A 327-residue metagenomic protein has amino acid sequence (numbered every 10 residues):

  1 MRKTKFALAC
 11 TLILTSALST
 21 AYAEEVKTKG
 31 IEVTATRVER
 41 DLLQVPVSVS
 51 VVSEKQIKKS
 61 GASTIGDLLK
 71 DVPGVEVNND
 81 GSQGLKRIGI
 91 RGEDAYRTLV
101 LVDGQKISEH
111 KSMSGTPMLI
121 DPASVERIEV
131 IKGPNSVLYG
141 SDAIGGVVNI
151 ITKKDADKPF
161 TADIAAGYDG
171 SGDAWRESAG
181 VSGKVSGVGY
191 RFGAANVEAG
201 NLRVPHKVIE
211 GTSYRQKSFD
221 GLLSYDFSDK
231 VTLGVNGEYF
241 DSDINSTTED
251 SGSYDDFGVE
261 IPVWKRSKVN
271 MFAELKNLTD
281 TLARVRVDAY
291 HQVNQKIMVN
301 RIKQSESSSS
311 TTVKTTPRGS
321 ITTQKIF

Functional and structural regions predicted by a protein language model:
M1-V72, S182, D229: N-terminal Sec signal peptide and the immediately downstream disordered periplasmic leader that contains the TonB box
K29, K86, G146, F160-A162 (+5 more regions): Hydrophobic, lipid-facing positions within transmembrane beta-strands of outer-membrane proteins
V49, I57, L69, I128-V130 (+2 more regions): Non-catalytic regulatory/gating segments with a bias toward low-complexity or hydrophobic composition
G66, K70-K106: Extracytoplasmic beta-strand/coil segments of soluble accessory domains associated with Gram-negative outer-membrane
Q105-K132: Short acidic/polar hinge/loop motifs at secondary-structure boundaries that mediate gating or recognition
P117-L119, D169-S171, S182, I209-Q216 (+2 more regions): Replace "Gram-negative outer membrane beta-barrel proteins" with "bacterial and organellar outer membrane beta-barrel
N149, A156-P159, A165, A179-W264: Periplasmic-side early beta-strands and strand-to-turn transitions of outer-membrane beta-barrels
V231-F240, W264-F327: Face-selective signature of the C-terminal outer-membrane beta-barrel domain
